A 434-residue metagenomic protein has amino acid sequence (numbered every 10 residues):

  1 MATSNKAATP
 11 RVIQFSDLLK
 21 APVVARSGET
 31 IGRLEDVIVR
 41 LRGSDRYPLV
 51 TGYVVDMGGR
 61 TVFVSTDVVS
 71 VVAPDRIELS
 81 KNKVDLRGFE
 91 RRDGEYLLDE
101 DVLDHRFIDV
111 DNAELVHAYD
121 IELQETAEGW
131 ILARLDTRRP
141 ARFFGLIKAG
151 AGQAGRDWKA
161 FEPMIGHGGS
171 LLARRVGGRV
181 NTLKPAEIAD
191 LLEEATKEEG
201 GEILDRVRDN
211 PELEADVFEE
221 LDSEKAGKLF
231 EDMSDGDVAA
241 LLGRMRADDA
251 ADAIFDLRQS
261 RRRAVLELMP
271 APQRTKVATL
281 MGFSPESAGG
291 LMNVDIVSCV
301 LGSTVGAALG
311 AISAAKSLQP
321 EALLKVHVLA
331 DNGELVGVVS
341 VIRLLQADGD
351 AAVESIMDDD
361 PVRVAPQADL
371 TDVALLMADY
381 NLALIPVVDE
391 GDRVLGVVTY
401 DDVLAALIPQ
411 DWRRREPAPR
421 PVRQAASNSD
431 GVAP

Functional and structural regions predicted by a protein language model:
A2-A8: Mixed-charge, Lys/Arg-rich low-complexity intrinsically disordered regions
A8-D17, E29: Terminal domain-initiation and capping elements
A8-T9, D56-G59, V64-T66, V71-K81 (+2 more regions): Hydrophobic packing positions in regular secondary-structure scaffolds
L19-K20, D104: A glycine-biased structural micro-motif
K20-A25, E35-V62, I121: N-terminal beta-strand/beta-hairpin edge segment
